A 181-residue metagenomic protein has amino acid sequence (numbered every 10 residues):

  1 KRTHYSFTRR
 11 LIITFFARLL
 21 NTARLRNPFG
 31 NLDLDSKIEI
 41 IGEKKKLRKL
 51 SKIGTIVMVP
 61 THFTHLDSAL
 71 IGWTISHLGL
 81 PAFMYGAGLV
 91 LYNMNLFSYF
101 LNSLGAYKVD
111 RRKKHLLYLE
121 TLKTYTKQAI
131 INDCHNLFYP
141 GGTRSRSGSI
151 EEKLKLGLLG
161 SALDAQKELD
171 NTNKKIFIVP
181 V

Functional and structural regions predicted by a protein language model:
K1-V57, H62-W73, N93, S98-L104 (+1 more regions): Membrane-anchoring hydrophobic helices of lipid-metabolizing enzymes
R2, S6, R10, P81-F83 (+2 more regions): A cross-family acyltransferase "interaction/gating" segment
L32-I38, Y85, K113-L117: Short, flexible loop segments at the rims of nucleotide/cofactor-binding pockets, characterized by
I40, Y107-R112: Short acidic-hydrophobic, aromatic-tinged amphipathic segments that line or gate anion-handling sites
P60, R111, P140: Short glycine-centered, acidic/aromatic-flanked micro-motifs in structured strand/loop junctions that mark active-site
D67-H77, A162-L169: Histidine-anchored nucleotide/phosphate-binding helix
